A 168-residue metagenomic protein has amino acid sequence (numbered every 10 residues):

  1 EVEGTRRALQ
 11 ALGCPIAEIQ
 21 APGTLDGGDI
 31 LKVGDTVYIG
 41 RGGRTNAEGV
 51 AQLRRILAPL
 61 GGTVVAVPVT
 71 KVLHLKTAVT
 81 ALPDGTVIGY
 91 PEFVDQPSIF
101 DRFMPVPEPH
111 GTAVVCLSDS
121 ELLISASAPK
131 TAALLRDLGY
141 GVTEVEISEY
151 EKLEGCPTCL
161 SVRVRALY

Functional and structural regions predicted by a protein language model:
E1-Y168: The feature marks the mature, well-folded catalytic cores of soluble enzymes
